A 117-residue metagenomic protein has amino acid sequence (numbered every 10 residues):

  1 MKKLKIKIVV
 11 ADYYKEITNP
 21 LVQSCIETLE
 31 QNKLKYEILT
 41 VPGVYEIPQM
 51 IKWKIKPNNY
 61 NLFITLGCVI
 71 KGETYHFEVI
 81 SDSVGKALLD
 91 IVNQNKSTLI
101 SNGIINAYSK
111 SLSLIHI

Functional and structural regions predicted by a protein language model:
L4-E37: Glycine-rich phosphate/diphosphate-binding loop of Rossmann-like nucleotide-binding domains
D12-Y13, C68-V69, I104-S109: Short, ordered loop/turn segments at secondary-structure junctions
T28-P57: Active-site rim loops that border cofactor/substrate pockets in soluble metabolic enzymes
M50-L88, V92: Glycine-rich phosphate-binding loop
K71-T74, S109-S113: A short acidic, helix-capping loop that chelates divalent metal ions and anchors anionic groups
N95-L112: Mobile beta-alpha loop/short-helix "lid" or hinge segments that flank ligand
I115-I117: Conserved small/polar residues in nucleotide/adenosyl-binding loops
